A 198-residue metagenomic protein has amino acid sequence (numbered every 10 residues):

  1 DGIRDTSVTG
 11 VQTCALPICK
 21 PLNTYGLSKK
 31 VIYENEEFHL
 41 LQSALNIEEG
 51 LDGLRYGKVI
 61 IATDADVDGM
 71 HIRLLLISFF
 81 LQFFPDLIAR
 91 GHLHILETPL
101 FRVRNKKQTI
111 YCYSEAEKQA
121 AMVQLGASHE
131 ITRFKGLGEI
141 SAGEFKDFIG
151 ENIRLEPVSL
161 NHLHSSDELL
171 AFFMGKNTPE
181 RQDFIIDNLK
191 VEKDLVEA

Functional and structural regions predicted by a protein language model:
D1-C14: Single conserved hydrophobic/aromatic residue that forms the stacking wall/gate of nucleotide- or nucleobase-binding
R4-S7, K20-A198: C-terminal interaction appendages of subunits in large macromolecular complexes
P17: Glycine-rich, flexible N-terminal cofactor/catalytic loop recognition
